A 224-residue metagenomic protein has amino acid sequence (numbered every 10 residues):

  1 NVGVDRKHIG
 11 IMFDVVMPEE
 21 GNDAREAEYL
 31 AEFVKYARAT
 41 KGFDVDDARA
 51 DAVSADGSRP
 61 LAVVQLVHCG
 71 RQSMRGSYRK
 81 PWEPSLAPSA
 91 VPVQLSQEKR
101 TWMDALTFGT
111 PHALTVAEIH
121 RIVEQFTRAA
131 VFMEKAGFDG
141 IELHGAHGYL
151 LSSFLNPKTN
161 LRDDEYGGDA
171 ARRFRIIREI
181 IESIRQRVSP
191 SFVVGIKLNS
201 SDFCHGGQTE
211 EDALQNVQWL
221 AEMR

Functional and structural regions predicted by a protein language model:
N1-R224: Flavin-dependent oxidoreductase catalytic cores
